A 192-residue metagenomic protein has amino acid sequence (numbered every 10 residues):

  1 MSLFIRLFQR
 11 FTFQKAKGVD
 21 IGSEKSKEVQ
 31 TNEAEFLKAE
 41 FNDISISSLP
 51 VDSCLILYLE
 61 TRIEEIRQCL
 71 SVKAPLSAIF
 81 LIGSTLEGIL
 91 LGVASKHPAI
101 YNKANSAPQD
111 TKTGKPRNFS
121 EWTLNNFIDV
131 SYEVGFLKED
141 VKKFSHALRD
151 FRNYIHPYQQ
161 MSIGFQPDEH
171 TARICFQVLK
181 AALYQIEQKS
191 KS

Functional and structural regions predicted by a protein language model:
M1, D52-I56, P75-I79, R117 (+3 more regions): Amphipathic, non-membrane alpha-helical segments in soluble helical-bundle scaffolds
L3-L76, Q177, K191: Charged alpha-helical initiation segments
L57-T61, W122-T123, A147-D150: Generic alpha-helical secondary structure signal
I63-S95: Short, hydrophobic, well-ordered secondary-structure elements
V93, H97, Y101, H156-Q159 (+1 more regions): Short amphipathic alpha-helical interaction/hinge segments
K96-S145: Flexible secondary-structure boundary motifs
V134-S192: Charge-enriched, short contiguous segments at helix-coil
